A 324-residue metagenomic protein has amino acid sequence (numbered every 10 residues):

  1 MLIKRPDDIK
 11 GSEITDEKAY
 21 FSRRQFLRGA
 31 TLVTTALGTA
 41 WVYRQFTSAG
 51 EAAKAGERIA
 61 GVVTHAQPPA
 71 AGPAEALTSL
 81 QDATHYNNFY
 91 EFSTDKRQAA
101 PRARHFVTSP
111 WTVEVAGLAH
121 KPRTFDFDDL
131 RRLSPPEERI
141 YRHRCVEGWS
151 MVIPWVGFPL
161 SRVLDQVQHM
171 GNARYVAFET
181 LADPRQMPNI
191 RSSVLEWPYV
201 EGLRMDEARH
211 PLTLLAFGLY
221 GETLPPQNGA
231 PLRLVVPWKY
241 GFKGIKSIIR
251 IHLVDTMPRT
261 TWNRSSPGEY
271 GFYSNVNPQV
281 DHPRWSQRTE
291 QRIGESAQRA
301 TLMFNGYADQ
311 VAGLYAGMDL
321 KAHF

Functional and structural regions predicted by a protein language model:
M1-S22, V33-A36, A40, S48: N-terminal secretory signal peptides
K18-L27, A40, Q45-A60: Twin-arginine (Tat) signal peptide motif
R24-T34, A40-Y43, S161-D165, E179 (+1 more regions): Short, well-ordered alpha-helical packing segments
G38-E51, A100-A103, F125-F127: Short N-terminal amphipathic alpha-helices
G56-F324: Structured, non-membrane catalytic/scaffold regions adjacent to prosthetic-group chemistry
